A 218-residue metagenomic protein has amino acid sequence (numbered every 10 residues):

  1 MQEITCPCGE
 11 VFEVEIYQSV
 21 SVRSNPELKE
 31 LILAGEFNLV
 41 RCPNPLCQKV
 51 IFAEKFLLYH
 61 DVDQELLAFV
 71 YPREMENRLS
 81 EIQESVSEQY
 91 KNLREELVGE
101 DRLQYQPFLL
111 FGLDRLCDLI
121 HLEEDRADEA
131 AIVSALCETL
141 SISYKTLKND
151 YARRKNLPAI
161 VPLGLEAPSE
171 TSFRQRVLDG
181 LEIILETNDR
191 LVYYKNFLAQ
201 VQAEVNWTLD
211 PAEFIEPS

Functional and structural regions predicted by a protein language model:
M1-R73: N-terminal cysteine/histidine-rich coordination modules
E10-I16, Q48-K55, V62-L67, D101-P107 (+5 more regions): Generic structural motif recognizing short loop/turn segments at the entrances and edges of beta-strands
Y17, Y59, Y71, Y90 (+4 more regions): Sequence-level detector for tyrosine residue identity
K29, K49, K55, K91 (+3 more regions): Context-gated lysine
K29, L33, S80-Q83, S87 (+7 more regions): Generic detector of well-ordered alpha-helical segments enriched in charged/polar residues, highlighting helical
N44-E129: Domain-exit/linker segments immediately C-terminal to small folded modules
D125-S218: Long C-terminal interaction/binding lobes of large macromolecular proteins
